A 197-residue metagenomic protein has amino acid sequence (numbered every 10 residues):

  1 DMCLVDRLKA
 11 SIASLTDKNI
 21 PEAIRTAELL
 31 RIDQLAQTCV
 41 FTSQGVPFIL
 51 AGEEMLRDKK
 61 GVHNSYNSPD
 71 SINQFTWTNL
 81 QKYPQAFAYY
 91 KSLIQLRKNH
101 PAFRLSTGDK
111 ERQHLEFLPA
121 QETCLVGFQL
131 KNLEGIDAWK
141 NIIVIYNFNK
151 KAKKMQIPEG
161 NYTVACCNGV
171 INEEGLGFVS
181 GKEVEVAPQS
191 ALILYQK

Functional and structural regions predicted by a protein language model:
D1-G160: Loop/helix patches that line or flank the sugar-binding groove of alpha-linked glycan CAZymes
T76-N79, F103, V170-E174, L192-I193: Short, surface-exposed, polar/charged, turn-prone segments marking secondary-structure boundaries
S106, L125, L133, C167 (+2 more regions): Intrinsically disordered, low-complexity segments enriched in small/polar residues
E111, L130, N172, F178-S180 (+1 more regions): Polar low-complexity intrinsically disordered regions enriched in Ser/Thr and small residues
K131-L133, K150, C167-G169, Q196-K197: Short, flexible beta-strand-to-coil junctions
P158-N172: Solvent-exposed beta-hairpin/edge-strand motifs
L176-K197: C-terminal beta-strand-rich structural cap/linker in extracellular carbohydrate-active enzymes
